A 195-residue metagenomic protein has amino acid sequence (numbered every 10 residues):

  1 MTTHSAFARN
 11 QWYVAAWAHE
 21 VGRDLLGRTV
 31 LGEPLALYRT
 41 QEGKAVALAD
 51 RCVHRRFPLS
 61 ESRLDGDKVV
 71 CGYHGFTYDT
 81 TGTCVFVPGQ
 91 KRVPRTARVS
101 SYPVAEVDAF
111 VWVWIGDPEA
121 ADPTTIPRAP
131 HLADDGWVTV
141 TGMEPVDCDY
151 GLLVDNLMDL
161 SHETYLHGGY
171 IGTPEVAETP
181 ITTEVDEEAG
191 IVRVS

Functional and structural regions predicted by a protein language model:
M1-A45, D65, T77-S195: Rieske [2Fe-2S] iron-sulfur-binding subdomain
A49: A glycine-rich beta-to-alpha transition motif near the start of alpha/beta enzyme domains, typified by
C52, C71: Short cysteine-rich clusters marking metal-coordination/redox-active sites
R56-E61: Conserved HGGG/HGGXW glycine-rich cap/lid loop of the alpha/beta-hydrolase fold
K68: Conserved sequence/structural motifs within the catalytic ATP-binding
